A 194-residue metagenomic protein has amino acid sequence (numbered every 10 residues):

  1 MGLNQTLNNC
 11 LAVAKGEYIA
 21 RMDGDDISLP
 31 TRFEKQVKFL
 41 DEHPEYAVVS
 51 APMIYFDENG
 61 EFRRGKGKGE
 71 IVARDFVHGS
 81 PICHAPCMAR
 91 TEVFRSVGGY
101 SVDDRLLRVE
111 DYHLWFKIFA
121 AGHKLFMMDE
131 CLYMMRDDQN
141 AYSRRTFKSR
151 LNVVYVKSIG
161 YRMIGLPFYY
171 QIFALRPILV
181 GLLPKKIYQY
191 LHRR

Functional and structural regions predicted by a protein language model:
M1-A14, K35: Glycine-rich, basic loop-to-helix element that forms the pyrophosphate-binding segment of sugar-nucleotide handling
Q5, D26, P30-T31: Residue-level preference for short helical/loop micro-motifs built around acidic side chains
A12, E70-K148: Conserved nucleotide-sugar donor-binding catalytic segment
K15, L29-P30, R90: GHKL-family ATP-binding catalytic core of two-component histidine kinases
I19: Short aromatic/hydrophobic "clamp" motif used to bind/position activated sugar donors
D23-I27, P52: The conserved acidic donor/metal-binding loop of glycosyltransferases
T31-R63: Conserved donor NDP-sugar-binding/catalytic core segment of glycosyltransferases
A141-R194: Non-catalytic, C-terminal membrane-associated alpha-helical segments of glycosyltransferases
